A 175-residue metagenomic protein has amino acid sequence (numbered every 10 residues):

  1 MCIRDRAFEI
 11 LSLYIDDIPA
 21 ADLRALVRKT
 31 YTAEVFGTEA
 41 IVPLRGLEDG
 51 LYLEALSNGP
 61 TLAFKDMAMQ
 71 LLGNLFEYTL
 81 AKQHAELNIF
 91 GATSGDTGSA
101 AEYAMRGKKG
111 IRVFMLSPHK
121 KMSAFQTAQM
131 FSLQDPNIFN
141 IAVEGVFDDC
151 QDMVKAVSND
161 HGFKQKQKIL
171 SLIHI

Functional and structural regions predicted by a protein language model:
M1-D5, I173-I175: Conserved small/polar residues in nucleotide/adenosyl-binding loops
R4-L62: N-terminal entrance/gating region of PLP-dependent enzymes' catalytic architecture
F8, S12, Q70-G73, Q151 (+1 more regions): Predominant activation on well-ordered alpha-helical scaffold segments within soluble catalytic domains
S12, D16, T32, E77 (+2 more regions): Generic secondary-structure signature for well-ordered alpha-helical cores
I41-D49, M67-A68, S158-Q165: Acidic-glycine-rich active-site phosphate/pyrophosphate-binding loop
L51-G107: Well-ordered mid-protein domain cores that form the structural environment of catalytic cofactors
E86-P136: Glycine/threonine-rich beta-strand-loop-alpha-helix active-site module that forms ligand/phosphate-binding
L116-I173: Small/polar-residue-rich loop-to-helix segments that shape phosphate-bearing ligand pockets
